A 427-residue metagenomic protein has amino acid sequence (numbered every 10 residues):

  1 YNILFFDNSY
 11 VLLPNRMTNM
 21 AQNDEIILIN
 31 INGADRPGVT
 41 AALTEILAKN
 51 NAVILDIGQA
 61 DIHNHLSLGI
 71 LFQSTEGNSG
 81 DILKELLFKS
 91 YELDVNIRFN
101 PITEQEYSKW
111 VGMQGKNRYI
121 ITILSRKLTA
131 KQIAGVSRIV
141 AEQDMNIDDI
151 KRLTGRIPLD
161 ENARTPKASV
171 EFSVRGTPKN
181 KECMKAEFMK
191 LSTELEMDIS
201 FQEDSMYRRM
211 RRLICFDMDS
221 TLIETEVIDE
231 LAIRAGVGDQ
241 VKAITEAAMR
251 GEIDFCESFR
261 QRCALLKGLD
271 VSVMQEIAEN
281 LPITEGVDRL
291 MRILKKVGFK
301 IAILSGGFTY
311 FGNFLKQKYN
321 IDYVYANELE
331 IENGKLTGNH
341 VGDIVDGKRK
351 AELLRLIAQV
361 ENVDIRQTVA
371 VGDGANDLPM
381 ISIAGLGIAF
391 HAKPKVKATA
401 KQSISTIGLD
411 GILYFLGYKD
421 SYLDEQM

Functional and structural regions predicted by a protein language model:
Y1-N19: Short, Lys/Arg-enriched N-terminal segments with co-localized hydrophobic residues within the first ~10-30 amino acids
T18-R211: A conserved regulatory-domain signal marking ACT and ACT-like small-molecule sensing domains and adjacent regulatory
A34, G38, G77, D81 (+9 more regions): Conserved active-site and cofactor/substrate-binding residues in soluble primary-metabolism enzymes
V39, Q132, L222-T225, D377-M380: Short glycine/serine/threonine-rich phosphate/pyrophosphate-binding segments that cradle anionic phosphate groups
L47, M206-C256: Active-site neighborhood of HAD-like aspartate-dependent phosphohydrolases
E106-G115, F201-R212, T245-L269, Q426: Long, charged amphipathic helices and adjacent flexible linkers at domain junctions
G268-M427: C-terminal cap/substrate-recognition subdomain and adjoining C-terminal extension of metal-dependent phosphatase-like
